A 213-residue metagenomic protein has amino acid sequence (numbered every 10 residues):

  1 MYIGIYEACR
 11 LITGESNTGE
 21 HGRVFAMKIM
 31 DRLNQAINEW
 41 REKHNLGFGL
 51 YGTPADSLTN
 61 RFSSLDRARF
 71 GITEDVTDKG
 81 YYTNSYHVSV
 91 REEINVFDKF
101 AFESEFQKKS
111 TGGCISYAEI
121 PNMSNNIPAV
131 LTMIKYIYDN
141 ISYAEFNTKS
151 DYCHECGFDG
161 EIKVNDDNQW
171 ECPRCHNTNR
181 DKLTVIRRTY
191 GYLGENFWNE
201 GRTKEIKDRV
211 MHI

Functional and structural regions predicted by a protein language model:
M1-I213: Long, C-terminal-biased catalytic regions of enzyme "large/alpha" subunits
